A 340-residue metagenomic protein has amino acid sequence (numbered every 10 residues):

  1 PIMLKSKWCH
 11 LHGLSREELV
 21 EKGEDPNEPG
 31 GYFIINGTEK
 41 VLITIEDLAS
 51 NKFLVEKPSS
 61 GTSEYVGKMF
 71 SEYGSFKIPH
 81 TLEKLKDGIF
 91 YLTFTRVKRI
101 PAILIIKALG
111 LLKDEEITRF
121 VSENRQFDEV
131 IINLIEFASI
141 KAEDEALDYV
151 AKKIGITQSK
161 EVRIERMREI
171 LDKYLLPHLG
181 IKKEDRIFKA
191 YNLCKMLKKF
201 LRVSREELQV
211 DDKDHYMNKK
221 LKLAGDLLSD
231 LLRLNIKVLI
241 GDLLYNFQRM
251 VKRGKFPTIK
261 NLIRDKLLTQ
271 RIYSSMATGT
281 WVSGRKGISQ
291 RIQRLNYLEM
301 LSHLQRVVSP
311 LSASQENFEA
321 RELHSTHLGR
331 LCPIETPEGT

Functional and structural regions predicted by a protein language model:
P1-H303, V307-P310, H324, P337: N-terminal non-catalytic structural scaffold regions of very large proteins
N27-E28, F318, L328-G329: Short beta-strand-initiation
Q315-H324: Short, basic/aromatic recognition patches
L331-E338: Conserved helicase core region in the C-terminal RecA-like lobe
